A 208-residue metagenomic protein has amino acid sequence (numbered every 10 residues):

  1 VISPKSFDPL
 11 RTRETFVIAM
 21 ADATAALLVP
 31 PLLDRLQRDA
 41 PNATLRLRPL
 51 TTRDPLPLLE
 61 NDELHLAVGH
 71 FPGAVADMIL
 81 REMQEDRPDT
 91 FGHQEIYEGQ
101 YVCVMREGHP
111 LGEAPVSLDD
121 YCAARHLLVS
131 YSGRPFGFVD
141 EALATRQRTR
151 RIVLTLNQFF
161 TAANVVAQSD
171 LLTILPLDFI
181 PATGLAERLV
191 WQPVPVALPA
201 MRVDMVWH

Functional and structural regions predicted by a protein language model:
V1-A19, Q37-R38, P88-H93: Short helix-loop hinge/linker segments at domain boundaries
R13-R81, L156: Central regulatory/effector-binding core of bacterial HTH transcription factors
T15-A19, A67, V104, L127 (+2 more regions): Short, well-ordered beta-strand segments
L28, E107, G112-E113, L118 (+1 more regions): A late-sequence structural motif
L59-E60, Y121, N164-S169, M205: Hydrophobic residues within well-ordered alpha-helices
H70, M105, L111-L118, C122-R146: Secondary-structure junction motif
F71-D86, E141, T145, F159-L189: A ligand-binding cleft/hinge motif common to bilobed small-molecule-binding domains
R87-G99, A114: A structural signal for short loop-to-beta-strand junctions that line the ligand-binding cleft of periplasmic/secreted
